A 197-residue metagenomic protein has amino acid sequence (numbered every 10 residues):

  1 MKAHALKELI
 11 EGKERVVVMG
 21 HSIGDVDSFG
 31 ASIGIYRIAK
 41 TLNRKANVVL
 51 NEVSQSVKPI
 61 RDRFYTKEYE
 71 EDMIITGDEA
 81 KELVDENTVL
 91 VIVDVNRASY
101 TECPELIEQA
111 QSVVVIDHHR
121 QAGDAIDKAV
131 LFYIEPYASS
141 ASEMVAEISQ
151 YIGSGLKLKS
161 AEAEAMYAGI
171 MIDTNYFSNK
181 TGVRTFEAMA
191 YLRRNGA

Functional and structural regions predicted by a protein language model:
M1-G24, I33-T41, G123-A197: A structured phosphate/pyrophosphate-recognition subdomain
K13-E86: Anionic-ligand anchoring segments at beta-strand to alpha-helix junctions in alpha/beta enzyme folds, i.e., glycine
V18, V49-L50, I92-V93, V115-I116 (+1 more regions): General beta-strand structural signal in soluble alpha/beta enzymes
S22, V26-S28, V95, H118 (+1 more regions): Generic detector of well-ordered alpha-helical packing
Y36, R61, C103-I107, M189-A190: Short amphipathic alpha-helical segments and helix-helix/interface helices
I38, T66-Y69, I107-V114, Y151 (+1 more regions): A glycine- and small-aliphatic-rich helix-loop capping segment at beta-alpha/alpha-beta transitions that lines
P59-I60, C103, I126, K180: Short, well-ordered secondary-structure micro-motifs
D72-L131: Active-site cofactor/cluster-binding pocket
